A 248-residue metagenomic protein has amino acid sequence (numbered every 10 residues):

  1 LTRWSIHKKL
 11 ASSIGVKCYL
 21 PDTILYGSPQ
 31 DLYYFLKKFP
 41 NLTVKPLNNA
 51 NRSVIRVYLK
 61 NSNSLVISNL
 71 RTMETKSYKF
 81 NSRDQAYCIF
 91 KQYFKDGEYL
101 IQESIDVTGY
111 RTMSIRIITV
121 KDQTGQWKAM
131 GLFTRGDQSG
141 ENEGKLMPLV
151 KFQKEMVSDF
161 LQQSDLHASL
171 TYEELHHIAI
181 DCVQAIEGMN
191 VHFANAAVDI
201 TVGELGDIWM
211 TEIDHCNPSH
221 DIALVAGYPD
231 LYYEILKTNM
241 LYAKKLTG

Functional and structural regions predicted by a protein language model:
L1-K38, A50: Conserved N-proximal alpha/beta basic substrate-recognition cap immediately N-terminal to, or forming the N-lobe
T2-I6, N51-V54, Y110, P218-H220: Short catalytic/ligand-binding loop motif for oxyanion handling, primarily in non-cytosolic enzymes, centered on
H7, K45, E212-C216: Active-site ExK catalytic segment of metal-dependent nucleases
P29, I105-V107, D122, Q184-G188: Short beta-turn/strand-loop junction motif enriched in small, turn-promoting residues
K37-N41, L47-F152: Phosphate-binding site of ATP-dependent enzymes
I118-T119, A197-V202: Active-site and channel-lining beta-strand-loop segments that bind or position nucleotide-derived/phosphorylated
K154-A194, V202-G248: C-terminal active-site "lid" helix and adjoining low-complexity regulatory extension at the edge of ATP-using catalytic
